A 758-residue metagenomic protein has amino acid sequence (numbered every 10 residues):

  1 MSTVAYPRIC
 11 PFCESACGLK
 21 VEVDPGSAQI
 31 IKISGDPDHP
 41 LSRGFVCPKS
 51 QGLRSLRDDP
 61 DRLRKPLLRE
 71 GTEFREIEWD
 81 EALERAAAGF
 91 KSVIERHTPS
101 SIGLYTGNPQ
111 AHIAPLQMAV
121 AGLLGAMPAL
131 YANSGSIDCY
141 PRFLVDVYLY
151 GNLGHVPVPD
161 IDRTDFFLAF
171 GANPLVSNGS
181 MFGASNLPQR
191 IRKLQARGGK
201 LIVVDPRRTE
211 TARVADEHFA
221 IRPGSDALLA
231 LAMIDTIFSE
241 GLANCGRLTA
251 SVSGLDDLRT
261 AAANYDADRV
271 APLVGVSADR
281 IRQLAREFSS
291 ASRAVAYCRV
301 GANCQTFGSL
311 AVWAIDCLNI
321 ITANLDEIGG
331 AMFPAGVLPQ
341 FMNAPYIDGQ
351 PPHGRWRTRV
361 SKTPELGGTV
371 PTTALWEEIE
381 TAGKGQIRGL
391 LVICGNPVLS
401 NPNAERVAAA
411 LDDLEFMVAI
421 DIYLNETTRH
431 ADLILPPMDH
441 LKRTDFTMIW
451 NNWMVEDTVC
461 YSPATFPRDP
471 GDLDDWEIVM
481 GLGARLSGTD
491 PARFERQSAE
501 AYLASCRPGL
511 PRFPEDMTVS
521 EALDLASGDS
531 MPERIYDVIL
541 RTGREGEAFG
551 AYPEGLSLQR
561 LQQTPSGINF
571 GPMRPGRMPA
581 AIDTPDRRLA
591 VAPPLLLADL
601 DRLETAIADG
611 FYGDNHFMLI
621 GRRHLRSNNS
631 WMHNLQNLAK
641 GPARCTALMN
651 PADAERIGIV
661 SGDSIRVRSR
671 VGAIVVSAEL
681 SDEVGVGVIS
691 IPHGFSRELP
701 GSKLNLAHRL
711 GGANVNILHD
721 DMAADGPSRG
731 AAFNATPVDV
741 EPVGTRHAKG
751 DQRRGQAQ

Functional and structural regions predicted by a protein language model:
M1-E240, S277, S361, E365 (+5 more regions): N-terminal export/assembly segments and adjacent metallocofactor-ligating motifs of anaerobic energy-metabolism
P99-S101, A243-L248, V295, D326-F333 (+1 more regions): Flexible, glycine/charged-enriched surface loops at secondary-structure junctions
Q117-K193, G199-V204, L228-L231, C317-R429 (+4 more regions): Extended redox/cofactor-interaction regions of prokaryotic respiratory oxidoreductases
G171-N173, V214-A215, N264-D268, Y297-A302 (+1 more regions): Flexible glycine/proline-enriched surface loops and loop-helix/loop-strand junctions
M233, S251-T372: Active-site phosphate/pyrophosphate-binding segments
D432: Catalytic, metal-anchored helix/loop core of enzyme active sites in primary metabolism
L441-R468, I478, G483, S487-G488: Glycine/threonine-rich phosphate-binding loop and adjacent beta-strand/alpha-helix elements that clamp
T465, G471, D475-G543, S630-L648 (+1 more regions): Long, contiguous, secondary-structure-rich segments that constitute the structural scaffold of globular domains
